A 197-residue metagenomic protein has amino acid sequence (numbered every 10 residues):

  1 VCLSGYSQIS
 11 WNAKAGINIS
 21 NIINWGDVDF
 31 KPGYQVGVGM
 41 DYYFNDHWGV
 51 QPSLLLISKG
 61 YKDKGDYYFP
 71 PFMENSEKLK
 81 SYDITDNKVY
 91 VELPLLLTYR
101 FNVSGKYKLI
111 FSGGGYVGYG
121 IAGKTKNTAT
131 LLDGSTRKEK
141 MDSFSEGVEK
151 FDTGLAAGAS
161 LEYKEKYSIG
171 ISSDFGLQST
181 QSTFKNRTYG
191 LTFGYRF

Functional and structural regions predicted by a protein language model:
Y6, N45, I57, N102-K106 (+1 more regions): Outer-membrane beta-barrel channels and translocator barrels
Y6-G37, K108, G113, G176 (+1 more regions): Short glycine/proline- and aromatic-enriched beta-strand/turn motifs that initiate or cap beta-hairpins
I9-W11, H47-V50, E165-I171: Repeated loop/turn-to-beta-strand initiation elements of outer-membrane beta-barrel proteins
S10, K185-F197: Outer-membrane beta-barrel "beta-signal"
I17, Y34-V38, V91-L95, L109 (+2 more regions): Hydrophobic, lipid-facing positions within transmembrane beta-strands of outer-membrane proteins
I17-N21, L56-G60, F101, G115-G123 (+2 more regions): Transmembrane beta-strands of outer-membrane beta-barrel pores
I22-D29, K59-V89, G120-D152, A156 (+1 more regions): Extracellular/periplasm-exposed beta-strand and loop segments of Gram-negative cell-envelope proteins, dominated by
D41-Y43, T98-N102, S160-K164, G194-R196: Structural signature of outer-membrane beta-barrel channels/translocons
